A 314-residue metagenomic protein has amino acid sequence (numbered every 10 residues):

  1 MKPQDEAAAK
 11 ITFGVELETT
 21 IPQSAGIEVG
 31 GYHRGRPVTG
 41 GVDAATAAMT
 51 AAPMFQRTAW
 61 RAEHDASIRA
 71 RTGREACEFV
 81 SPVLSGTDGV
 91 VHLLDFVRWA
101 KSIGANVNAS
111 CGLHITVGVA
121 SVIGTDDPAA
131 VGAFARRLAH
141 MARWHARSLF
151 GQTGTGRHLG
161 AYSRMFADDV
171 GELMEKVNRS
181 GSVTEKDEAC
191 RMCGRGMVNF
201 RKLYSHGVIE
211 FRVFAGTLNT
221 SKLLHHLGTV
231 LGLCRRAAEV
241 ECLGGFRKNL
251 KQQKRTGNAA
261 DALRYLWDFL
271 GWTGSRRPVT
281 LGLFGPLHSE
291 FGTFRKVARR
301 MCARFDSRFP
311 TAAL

Functional and structural regions predicted by a protein language model:
M1-I103: Terminal catalytic/cofactor-binding subdomain
G14, A129-T217, R304: Aromatic/basic-lined ligand-recognition segments that form π-stacking hydrophobic pockets flanked by Lys/Arg to engage
E28-G30, G35-V38, G86-F96, S121-Q152 (+3 more regions): Helical (often loop-to-helix) elements that flank the catalytic cores of nucleotide-handling enzymes
A76, N106-G124, V208-R212: Histidine-centered divalent-metal-coordination microenvironment in nucleic-acid enzymes
D95-A109, V122-D126, A238-V240: Secondary-structure boundary elements
N108, W144-Y162, R235-V279, L283: Flexible helix-coil linker/hinge segments at domain or subdomain boundaries
Y204-I209, V213-L243: Long, repeat-rich segments with strong aromatic
V297-A313: Charge-rich, low-complexity N-terminal segments
